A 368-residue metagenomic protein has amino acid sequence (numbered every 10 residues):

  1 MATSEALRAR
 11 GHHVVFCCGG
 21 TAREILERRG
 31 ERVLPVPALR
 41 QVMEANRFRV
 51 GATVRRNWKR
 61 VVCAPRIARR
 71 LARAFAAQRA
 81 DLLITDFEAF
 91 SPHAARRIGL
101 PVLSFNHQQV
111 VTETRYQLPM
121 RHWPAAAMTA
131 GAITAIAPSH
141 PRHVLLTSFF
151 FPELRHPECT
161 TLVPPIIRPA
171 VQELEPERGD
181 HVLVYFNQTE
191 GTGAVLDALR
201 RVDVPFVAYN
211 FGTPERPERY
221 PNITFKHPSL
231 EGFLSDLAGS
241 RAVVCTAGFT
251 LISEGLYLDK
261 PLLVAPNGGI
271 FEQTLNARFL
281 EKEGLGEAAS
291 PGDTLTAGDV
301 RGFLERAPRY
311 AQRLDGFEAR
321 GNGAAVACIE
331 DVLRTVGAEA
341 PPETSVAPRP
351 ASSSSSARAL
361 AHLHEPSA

Functional and structural regions predicted by a protein language model:
A9-V62: Conserved nucleotide-sugar phosphate-binding/catalytic loop shared by glycosyltransferases and other
C18-E24, F87-F90, T147-P152, Q188 (+1 more regions): Short, polar loop motifs at secondary-structure junctions
R49-L82, A89-F90: Conserved nucleotide-sugar donor-binding subdomain of glycosyltransferases
L82-D86, S104, D236-L275: A donor-sugar binding/catalytic signature common to diverse glycosyltransferases and related nucleotide-sugar
P101-L162: Active-site-proximal region of nucleotide-activated glycan assembly enzymes, centered on histidine/acidic-rich loops
M120-R121, P228, P261-R306: Nucleotide-sugar donor-binding patch of glycosyltransferase catalytic domains
I166-A242: Donor-nucleotide binding loops and adjacent catalytic segments primarily of GT-B fold Leloir glycosyltransferases
G298-A368: C-terminal amphipathic helix plus adjacent low-complexity, charged tail appended to glycosyltransferase catalytic
